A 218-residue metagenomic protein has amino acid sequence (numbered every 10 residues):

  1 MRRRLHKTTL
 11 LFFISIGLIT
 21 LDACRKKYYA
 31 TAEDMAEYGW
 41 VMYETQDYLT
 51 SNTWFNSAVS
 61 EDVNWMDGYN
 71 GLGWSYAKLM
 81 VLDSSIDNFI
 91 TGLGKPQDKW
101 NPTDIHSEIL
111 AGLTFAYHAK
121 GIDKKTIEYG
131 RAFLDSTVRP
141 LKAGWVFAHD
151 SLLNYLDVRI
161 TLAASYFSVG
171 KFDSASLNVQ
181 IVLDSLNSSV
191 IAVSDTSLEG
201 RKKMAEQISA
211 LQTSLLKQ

Functional and structural regions predicted by a protein language model:
A30-S57, E61: Alpha-helical segment of the N-proximal tetratricopeptide repeat
A164, S168-Q218: Terminal, low-structured helical/coil segments at or just beyond the last alpha-helical repeat
